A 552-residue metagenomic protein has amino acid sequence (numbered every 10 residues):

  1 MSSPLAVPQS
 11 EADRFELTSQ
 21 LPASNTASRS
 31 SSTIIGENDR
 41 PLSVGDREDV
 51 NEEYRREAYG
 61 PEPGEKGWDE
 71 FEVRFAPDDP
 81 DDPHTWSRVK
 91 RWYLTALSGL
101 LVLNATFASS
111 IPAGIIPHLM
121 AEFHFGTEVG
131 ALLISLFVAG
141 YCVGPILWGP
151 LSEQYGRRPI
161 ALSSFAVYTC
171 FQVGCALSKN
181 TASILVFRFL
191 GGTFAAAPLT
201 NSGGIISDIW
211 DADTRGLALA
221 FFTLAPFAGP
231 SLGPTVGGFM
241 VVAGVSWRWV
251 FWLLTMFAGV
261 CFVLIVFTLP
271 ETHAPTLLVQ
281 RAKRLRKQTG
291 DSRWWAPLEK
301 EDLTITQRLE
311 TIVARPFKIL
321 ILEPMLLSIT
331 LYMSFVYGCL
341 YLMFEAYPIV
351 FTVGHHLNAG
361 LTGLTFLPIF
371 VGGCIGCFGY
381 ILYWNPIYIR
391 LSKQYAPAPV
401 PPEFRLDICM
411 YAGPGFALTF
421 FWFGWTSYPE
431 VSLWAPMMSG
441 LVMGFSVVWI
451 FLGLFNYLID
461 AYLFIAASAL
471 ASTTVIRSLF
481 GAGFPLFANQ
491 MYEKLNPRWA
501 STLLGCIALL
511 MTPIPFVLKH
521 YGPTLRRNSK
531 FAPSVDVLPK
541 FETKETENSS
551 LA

Functional and structural regions predicted by a protein language model:
M1-K90, L269-T311, P386-P402, P523-A552: Intrinsically disordered, low-complexity terminal tails of fungal membrane proteins
P77, K90-T127, W148, P198 (+1 more regions): Extracytoplasmic
T106, S135-V138, C142, V173-K179 (+6 more regions): C-terminal transmembrane bundle
A108, F123-H124, L147, Y155-G156 (+5 more regions): Helix-breaking motifs and short loop linkers at transmembrane-helix boundaries and internal kinks in secondary membrane
H118, I146-P150, Q154, T235 (+3 more regions): Membrane-interface helix termini in secondary transporters
V143-A182: Conserved MFS/SLC helix-loop-helix module at the cytosolic interface between two early adjacent transmembrane helices
F187-F227: Cytoplasmic helix-loop-helix junction between adjacent transmembrane helices in 12-TM secondary transporters
T214-G244, W252-C261, G372-C377, T474-F484: Glycine-rich segments within core transmembrane alpha-helices of 12-TM secondary carriers
